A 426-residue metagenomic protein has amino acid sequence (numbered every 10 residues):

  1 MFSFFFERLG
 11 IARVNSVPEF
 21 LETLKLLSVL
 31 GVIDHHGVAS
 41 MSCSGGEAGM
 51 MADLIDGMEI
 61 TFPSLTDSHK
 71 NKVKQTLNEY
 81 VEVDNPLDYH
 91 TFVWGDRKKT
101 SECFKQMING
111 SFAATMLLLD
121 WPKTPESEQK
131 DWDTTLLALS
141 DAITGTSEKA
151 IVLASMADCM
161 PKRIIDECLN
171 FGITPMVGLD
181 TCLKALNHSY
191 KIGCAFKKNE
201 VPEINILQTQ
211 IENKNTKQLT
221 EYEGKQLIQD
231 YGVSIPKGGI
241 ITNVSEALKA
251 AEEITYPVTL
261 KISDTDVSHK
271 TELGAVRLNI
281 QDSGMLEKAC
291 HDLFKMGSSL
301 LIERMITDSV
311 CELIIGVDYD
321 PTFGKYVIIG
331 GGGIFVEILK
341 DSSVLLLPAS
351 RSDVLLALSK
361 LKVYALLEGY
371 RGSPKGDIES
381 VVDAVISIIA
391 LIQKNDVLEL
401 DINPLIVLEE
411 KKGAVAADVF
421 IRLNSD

Functional and structural regions predicted by a protein language model:
M1-L9, N78-D88, M116-K123, E200-E212 (+3 more regions): Gly-rich Lys/Arg/Thr-decorated short loops/hinges at beta-loop-alpha junctions or inter-strand turns that position
M1-N15, T134-A138, K162, N170-V177 (+3 more regions): ATP-dependent carboxylate activation and anion-phosphoryl transfer catalytic cores that bind Mg-ATP to form
M1-P63, D133-Q226, D230-V233: Peripheral docking tails and interdomain loops at the edges of cofactor- or intermediate-handling domains
P18, D120-W121, M156-M160, D180-T181 (+3 more regions): Short, ordered loop/turn segments at secondary-structure junctions
V32-L54, M116, L219, G239-S263 (+3 more regions): Phosphate-binding site of ATP-dependent enzymes
D34-S127: Short glycine-cluster motifs
G95-N109, D131-A142, A384-L391: A short, acidic, amphipathic alpha-helical segment used as a generic capping/interface helix at domain edges
T144, E200-L313, R371-Q393, D401: N-terminal beta-alpha lobe that positions the nucleotide/phosphoryl donor in ATP/NTP-coupled carboxylate activation
